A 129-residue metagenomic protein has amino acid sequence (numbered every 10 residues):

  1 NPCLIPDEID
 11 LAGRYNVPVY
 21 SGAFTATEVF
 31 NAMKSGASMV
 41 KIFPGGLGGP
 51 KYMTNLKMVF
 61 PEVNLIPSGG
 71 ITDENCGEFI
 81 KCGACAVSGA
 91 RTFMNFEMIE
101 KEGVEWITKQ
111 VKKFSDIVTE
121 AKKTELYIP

Functional and structural regions predicted by a protein language model:
N1-E8, I42-P50, G83-V104, Q110: Glycine-rich phosphate-binding active-site loops on the catalytic face of alpha/beta enzymes
N1-L4, V17-T25, V29, S38-G46 (+1 more regions): Catalytic beta/alpha-barrel core
A12-R14, P18, I80, F96-I128: C-terminal helical cap(s) of enzyme catalytic domains, especially alpha/beta-barrels
R14-Y20, K34-M39, V59-N64, K81-S88: Glycine-enriched alpha-helix->loop->beta-strand junction motifs that scaffold or abut catalytic
F24, G48-K51, I71, K109: Short, conserved clusters of charged catalytic residues that mark active-site and nucleotide-handling motifs
T27-S35, Y52, I71-V87: Catalytic cores of alpha/beta
N31-P61: Amphipathic repeat-derived elements
